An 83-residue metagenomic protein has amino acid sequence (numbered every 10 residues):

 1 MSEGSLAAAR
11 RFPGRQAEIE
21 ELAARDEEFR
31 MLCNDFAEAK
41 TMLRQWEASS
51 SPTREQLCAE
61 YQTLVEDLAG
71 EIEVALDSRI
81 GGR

Functional and structural regions predicted by a protein language model:
M1-R83: Extended, charge-rich alpha-helical interface modules
